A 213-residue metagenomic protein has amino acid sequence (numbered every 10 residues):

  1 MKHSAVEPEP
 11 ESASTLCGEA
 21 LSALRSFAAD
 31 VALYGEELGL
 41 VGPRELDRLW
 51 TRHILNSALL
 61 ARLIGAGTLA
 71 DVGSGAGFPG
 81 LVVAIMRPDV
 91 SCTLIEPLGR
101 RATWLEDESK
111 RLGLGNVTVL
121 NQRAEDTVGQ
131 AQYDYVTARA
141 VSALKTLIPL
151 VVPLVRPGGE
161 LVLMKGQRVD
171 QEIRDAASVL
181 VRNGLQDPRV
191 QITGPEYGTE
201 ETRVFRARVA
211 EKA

Functional and structural regions predicted by a protein language model:
M1-A70, M86, R100-V117: Class I SAM-dependent transferase core
V72-S74: Conserved beta-strand/loop positions that form the S-adenosyl-L-methionine
A76-D89: Conserved SAM-binding loop of SAM-dependent methyltransferases across substrates and taxa, primarily the Class I
R87, V155-P157: Helix-to-beta-strand junctions that scaffold the AdoMet/dcAdoMet cofactor pocket in Class I SAM-dependent enzymes
D89, T93, R168-A213: Active-site capping/gating segments
N121-D126, V141-S142: Conserved SAM/SAH-binding loop
E125-Y135: A short acidic, Gly/Pro-enriched loop at the edge of an enzyme's catalytic core that lines a small-molecule cofactor
G158-Q171: Conserved beta-strand signature within the Rossmann-like core of class I S-adenosyl-L-methionine
